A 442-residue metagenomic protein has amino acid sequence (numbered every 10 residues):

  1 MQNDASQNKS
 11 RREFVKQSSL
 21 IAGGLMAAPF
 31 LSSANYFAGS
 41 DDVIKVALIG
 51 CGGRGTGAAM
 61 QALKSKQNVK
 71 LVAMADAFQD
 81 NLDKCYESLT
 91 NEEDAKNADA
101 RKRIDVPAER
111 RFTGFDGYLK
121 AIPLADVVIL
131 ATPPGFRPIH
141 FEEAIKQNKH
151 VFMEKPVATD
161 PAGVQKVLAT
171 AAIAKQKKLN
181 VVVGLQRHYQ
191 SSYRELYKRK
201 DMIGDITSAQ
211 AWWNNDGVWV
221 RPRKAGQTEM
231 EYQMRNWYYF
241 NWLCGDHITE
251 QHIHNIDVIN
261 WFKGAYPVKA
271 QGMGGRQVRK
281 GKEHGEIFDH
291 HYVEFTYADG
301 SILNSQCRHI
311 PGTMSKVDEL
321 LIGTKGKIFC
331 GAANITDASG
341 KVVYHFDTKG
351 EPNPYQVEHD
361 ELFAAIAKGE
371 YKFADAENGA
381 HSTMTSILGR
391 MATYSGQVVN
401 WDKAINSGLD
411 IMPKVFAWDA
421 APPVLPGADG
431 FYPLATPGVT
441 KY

Functional and structural regions predicted by a protein language model:
N3-A22: N-terminal secretory signal peptides and thylakoid transit peptides that target proteins across membranes
S18, G57, E250, H254-P267 (+3 more regions): C-terminal helical cap and adjacent loop that interface with cofactors, partners, or active-site loops
I21-R101, I259, V439-Y442: N-terminal Rossmann-like dinucleotide-binding module
G50-R54, K175-V183, R187-G285, P311-T313 (+3 more regions): Predominantly a Rossmann-like dinucleotide-binding segment in NAD(P)-dependent oxidoreductases
E93-L130: A structured beta-alpha segment of the ubiquitous adenosine-cofactor-binding alpha/beta core
V127, P138-R187: Beta-strand-loop-alpha-helix segment that lines the small-molecule cofactor/substrate pocket of alpha/beta enzymes
T132-G135: N-terminal glycine-rich "phosphate-gripper" loop used for MgATP/nucleotide binding and carboxylate activation
